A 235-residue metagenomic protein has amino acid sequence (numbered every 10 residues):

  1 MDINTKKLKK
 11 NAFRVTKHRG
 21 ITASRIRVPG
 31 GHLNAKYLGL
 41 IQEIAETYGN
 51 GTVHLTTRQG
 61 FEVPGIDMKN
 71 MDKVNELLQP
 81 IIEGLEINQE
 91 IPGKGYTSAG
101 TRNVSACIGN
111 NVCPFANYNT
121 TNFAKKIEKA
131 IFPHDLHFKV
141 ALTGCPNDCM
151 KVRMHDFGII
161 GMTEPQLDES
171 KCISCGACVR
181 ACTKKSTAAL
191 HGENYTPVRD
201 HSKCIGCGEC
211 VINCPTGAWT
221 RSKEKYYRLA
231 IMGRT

Functional and structural regions predicted by a protein language model:
M1-Y37: N-terminal basic/disordered segments at the start of proteins
R14, T52, G158, A189 (+1 more regions): Short, surface-exposed charged micro-motifs
V15-H18, G95-G100, S222-K223: Short glycine/proline-enriched loop/turn "hinge" motifs that connect secondary-structure elements and lie
I21, D135, E224-R228: A general secondary-structure signal for short beta-strands and their flanking turns/coil in non-transmembrane regions
S24-Q166, K171-I173, H201-K203: Small-residue-enriched alpha-helical segments and adjacent helix-cap loops that form tight helix-helix packing
A177-T196, E209-E224: Iron-sulfur cluster-binding cysteine motifs and their immediate structural context in ferredoxin-like electron-transfer
C204, G208: Cysteine-rich micro-motifs
R221-T235: Short, intrinsically disordered, charge-balanced linker/junction segments flanking boundaries in proteins
